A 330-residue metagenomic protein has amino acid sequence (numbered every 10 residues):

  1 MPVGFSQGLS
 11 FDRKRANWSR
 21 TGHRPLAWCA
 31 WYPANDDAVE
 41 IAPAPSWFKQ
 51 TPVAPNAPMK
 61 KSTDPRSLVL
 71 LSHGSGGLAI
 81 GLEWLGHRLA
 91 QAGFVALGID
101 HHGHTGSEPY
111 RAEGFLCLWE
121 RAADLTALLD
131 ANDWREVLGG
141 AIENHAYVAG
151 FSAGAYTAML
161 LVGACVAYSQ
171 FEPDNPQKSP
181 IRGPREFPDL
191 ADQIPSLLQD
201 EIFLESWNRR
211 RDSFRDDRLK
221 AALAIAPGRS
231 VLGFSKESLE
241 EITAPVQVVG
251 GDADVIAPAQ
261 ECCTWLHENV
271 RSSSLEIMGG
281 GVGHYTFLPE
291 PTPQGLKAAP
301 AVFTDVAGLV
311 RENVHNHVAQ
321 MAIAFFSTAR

Functional and structural regions predicted by a protein language model:
M1-L70, Q91: Domain-level recognition of soluble alpha/beta enzyme cores, biased toward histidine phosphatases/phosphomutases
R66, H73-L78: Active-site glycine-rich loops that stabilize anionic/oxyanionic intermediates across multiple enzyme folds
G76-R88, T105-D130: Catalytic nucleophile-loop/oxyanion-hole region of alpha/beta-hydrolase and closely related hydrolase-like folds
E113-N144, M159-C165, S169-S196, N208-S213: Alpha/beta-hydrolase active-site loop
G150-G154, A158: Gly/Ala-rich beta-loop-alpha elbow adjacent to hydrolase catalytic centers
S235-E237, A244, P258-S272: Short alpha-helix in the alpha/beta-hydrolase fold that links the catalytic acid
I242, V248-G250: Short beta-strand/loop motif that positions the catalytic acidic residue of the alpha/beta-hydrolase fold
G279-R330: Catalytic active-site module of serine/aspartate enzymes centered on a nucleophile-bearing elbow/loop
